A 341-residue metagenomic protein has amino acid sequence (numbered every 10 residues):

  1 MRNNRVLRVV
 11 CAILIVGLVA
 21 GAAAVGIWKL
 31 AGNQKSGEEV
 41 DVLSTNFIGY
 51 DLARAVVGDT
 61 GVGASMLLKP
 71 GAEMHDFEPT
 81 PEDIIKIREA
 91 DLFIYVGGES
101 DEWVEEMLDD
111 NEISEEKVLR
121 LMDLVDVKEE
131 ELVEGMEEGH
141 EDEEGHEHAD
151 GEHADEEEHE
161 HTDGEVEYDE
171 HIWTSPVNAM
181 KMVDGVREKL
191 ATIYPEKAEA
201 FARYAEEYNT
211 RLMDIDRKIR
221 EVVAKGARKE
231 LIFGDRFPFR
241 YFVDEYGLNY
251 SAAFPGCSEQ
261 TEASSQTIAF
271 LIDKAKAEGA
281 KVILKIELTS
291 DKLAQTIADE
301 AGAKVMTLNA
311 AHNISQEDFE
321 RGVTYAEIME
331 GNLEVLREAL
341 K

Functional and structural regions predicted by a protein language model:
R2-K341: Extracytoplasmic metal-acquisition and chelation regions
